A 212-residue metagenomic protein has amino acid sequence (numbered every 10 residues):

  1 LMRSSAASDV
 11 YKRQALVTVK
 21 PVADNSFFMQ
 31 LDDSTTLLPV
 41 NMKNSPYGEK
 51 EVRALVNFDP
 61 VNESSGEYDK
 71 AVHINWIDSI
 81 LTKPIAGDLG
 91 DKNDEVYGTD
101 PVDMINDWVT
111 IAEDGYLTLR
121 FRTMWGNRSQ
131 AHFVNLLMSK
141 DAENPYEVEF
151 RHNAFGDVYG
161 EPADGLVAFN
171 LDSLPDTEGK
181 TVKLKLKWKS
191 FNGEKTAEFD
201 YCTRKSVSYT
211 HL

Functional and structural regions predicted by a protein language model:
L1-A7, Y11, Y209-H211: Single conserved hydrophobic/aromatic residue that forms the stacking wall/gate of nucleotide- or nucleobase-binding
R13-L212: First exposed extracellular module after export/assembly in secreted or surface-exposed proteins
